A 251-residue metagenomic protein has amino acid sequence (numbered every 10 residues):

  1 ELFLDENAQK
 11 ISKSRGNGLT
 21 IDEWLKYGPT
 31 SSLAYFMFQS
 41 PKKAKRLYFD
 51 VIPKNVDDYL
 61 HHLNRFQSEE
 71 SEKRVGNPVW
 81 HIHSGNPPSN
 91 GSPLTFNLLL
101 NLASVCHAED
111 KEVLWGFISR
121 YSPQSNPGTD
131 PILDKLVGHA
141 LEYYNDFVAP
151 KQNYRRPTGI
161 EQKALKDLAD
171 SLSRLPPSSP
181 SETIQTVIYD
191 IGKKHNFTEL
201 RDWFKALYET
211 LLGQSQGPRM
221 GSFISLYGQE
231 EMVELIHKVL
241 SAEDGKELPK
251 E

Functional and structural regions predicted by a protein language model:
E1-G138, E142, L212-P249: Catalytic adenosine-cofactor/nucleotide-binding cores of aminoacyl-tRNA synthetases and other
L19, F66-Q67, E72-P87, K151-Q152 (+3 more regions): Short amphipathic alpha-helical segments and their helix-coil junctions
L98-G116, I160-Q229, V239: Helix-rich, typically C-terminal accessory recognition domains appended to large enzymatic cores
N126-S179: Aromatic-anchored, charged helix-turn/loop surface patch used as a conserved interaction hotspot
